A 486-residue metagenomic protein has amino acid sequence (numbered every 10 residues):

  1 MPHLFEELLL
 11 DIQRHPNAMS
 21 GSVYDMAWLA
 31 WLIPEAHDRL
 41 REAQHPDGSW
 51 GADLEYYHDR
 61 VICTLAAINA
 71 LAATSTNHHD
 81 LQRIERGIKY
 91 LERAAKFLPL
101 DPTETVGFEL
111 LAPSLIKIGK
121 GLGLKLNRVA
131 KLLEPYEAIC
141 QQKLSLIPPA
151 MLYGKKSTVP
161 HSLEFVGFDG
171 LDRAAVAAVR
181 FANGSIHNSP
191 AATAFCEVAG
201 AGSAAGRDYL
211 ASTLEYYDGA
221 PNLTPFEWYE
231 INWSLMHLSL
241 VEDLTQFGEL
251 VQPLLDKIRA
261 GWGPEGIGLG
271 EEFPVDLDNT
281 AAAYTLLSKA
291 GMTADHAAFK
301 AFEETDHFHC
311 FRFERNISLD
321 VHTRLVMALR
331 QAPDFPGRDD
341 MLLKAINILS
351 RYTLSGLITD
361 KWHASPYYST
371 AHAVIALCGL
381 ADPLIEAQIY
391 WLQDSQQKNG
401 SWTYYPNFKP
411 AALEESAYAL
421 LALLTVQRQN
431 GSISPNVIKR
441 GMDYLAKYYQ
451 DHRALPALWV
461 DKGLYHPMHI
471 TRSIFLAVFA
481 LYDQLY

Functional and structural regions predicted by a protein language model:
M1-A18, I33, L255-D256: An edge-strand/N-cap motif at the start of beta-rich repeat modules
P2-H3, G167-L171, A294-F302: Helix-turn-helix repeat elements of alpha-solenoid scaffolds
F5-Q13, V166-R180, Y216: Repeat-mediated protein-protein interaction surfaces in helical alpha-solenoids
L8-L9, L40, G87, L91 (+7 more regions): Buried hydrophobic core positions in alpha-solenoid tandem helical repeats
H15-D38, D53-Q82, F97-V166, A182-A205 (+6 more regions): An alpha-helical repeat/solenoid feature that recognizes helix-turn-helix modules
G48-W50: Nucleic acid-processing catalytic cores of prokaryotic defense/repair systems
R86-Y90, D278-N279, A301-H307, S369: Short, conserved phosphate-binding/catalytic loop or strand-edge motifs used in phosphoryl-/nucleotidyl-transfer
